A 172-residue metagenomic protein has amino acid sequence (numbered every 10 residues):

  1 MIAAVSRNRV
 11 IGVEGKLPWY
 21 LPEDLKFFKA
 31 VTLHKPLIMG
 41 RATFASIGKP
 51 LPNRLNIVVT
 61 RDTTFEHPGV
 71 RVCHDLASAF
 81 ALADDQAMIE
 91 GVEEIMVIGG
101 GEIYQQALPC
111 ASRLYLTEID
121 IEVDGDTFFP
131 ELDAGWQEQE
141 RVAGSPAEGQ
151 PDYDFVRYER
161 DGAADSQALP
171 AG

Functional and structural regions predicted by a protein language model:
I2-D165, L169-P170: Flexible, gly/pro- and Lys/Arg-enriched active-site loops
